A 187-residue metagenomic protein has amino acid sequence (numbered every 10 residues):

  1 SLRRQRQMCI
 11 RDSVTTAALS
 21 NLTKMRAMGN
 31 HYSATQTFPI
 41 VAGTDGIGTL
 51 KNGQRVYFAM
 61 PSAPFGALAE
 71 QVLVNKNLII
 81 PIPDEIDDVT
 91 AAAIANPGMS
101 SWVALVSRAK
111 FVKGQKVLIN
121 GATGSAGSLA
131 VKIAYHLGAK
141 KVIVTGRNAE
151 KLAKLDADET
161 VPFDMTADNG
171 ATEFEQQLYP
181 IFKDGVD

Functional and structural regions predicted by a protein language model:
S1-I10: Single conserved hydrophobic/aromatic residue that forms the stacking wall/gate of nucleotide- or nucleobase-binding
T15-A17, K51, A59-P61: Short, surface-exposed secondary-structure boundary micro-motifs
M25-H31: Short Gly/aromatic-enriched secondary-structure transition segments
T35, A42-I47, V56-G121: NAD(P)H dinucleotide-binding glycine-rich loop of Rossmann-like/cofactor-binding domains, especially the beta1-alpha1
L50, V56-F58, K141-R147: Short, hydrophobic beta-strand segments that form beta-sheet elements in well-ordered domains
A92-T166: Mid-domain Rossmann-like dinucleotide-binding core that forms the NAD(H)/NADP(H) cofactor-binding site
A157-D187: Glycine-rich cofactor phosphate-binding loops and adjacent beta1-alpha1 units of small-molecule cofactor enzyme domains
